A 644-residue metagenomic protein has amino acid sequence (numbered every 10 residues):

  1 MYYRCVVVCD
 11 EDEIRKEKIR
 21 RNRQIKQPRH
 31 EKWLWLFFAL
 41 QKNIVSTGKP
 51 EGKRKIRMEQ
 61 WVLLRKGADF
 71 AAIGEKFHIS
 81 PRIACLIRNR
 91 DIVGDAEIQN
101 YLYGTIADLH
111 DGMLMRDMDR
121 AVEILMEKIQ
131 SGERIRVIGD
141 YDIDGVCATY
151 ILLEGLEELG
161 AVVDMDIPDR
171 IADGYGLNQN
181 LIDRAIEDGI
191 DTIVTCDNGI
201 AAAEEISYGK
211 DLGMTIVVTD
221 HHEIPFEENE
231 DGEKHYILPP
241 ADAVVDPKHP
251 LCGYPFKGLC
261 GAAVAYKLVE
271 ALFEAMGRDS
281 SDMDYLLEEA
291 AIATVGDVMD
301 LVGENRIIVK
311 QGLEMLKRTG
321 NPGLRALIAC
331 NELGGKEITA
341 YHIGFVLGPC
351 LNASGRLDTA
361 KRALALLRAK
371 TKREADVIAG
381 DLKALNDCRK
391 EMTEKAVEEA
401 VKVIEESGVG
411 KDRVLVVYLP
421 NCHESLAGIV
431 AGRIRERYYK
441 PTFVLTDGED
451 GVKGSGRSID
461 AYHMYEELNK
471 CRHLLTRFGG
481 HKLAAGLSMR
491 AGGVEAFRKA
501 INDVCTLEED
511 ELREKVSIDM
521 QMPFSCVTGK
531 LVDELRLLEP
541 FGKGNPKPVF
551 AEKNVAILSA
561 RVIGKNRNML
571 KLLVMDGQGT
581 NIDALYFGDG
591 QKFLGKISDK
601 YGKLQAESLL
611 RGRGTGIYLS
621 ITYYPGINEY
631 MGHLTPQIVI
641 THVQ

Functional and structural regions predicted by a protein language model:
R4, R15, R20-R23, R29 (+1 more regions): Basic polycationic patches enriched in arginine
N22-L40, V45, P50: Positively charged N-terminal leader segments that act as targeting/secretion signals
R54-R57, E127-S131, E374-Y418, K470-Q644: Mid-to-C-terminal polyanion-binding domains and interfaces
R57, L63-T192, L212-G213, D231-K234 (+3 more regions): Hydrophobic helix-and-loop "lid/oligomerization" segment in the mid-to-C-terminal part of catalytic domains
D183-A262, Y266-A275, Y285, V302: Active-site cavity-forming subdomains of large catalytic enzyme subunits
E204-Y208, L415, V430, E534: A short acidic, amphipathic alpha-helical/loop segment
